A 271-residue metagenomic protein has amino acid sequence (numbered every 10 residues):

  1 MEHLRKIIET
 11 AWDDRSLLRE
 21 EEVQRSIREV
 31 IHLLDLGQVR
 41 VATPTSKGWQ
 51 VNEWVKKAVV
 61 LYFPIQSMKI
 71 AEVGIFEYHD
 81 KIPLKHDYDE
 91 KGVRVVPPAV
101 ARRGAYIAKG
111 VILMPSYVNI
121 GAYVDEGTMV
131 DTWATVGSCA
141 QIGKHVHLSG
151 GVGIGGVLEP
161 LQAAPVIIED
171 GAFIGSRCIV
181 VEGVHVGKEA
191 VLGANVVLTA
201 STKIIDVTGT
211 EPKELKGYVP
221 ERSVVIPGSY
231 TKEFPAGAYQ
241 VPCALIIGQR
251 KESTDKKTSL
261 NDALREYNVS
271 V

Functional and structural regions predicted by a protein language model:
M1-V93, R222, P227-V271: Terminal amphipathic alpha-helical/low-complexity segments used for targeting or macromolecular assembly
V93-E233: Structural signal for interior beta-strand "rungs" in well-ordered beta-sheet cores of soluble enzyme domains
